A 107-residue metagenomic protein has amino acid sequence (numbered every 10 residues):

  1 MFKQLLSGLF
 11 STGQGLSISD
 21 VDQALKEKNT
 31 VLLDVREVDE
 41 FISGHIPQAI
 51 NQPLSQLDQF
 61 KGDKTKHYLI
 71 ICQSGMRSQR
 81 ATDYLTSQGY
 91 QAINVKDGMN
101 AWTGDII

Functional and structural regions predicted by a protein language model:
M1-T30, V38-H67, M76-I107: Rhodanese-like catalytic fold shared by cysteine-dependent sulfurtransferases and DSP/PTP-type phosphatases
I71: Short, surface-exposed ligand- or partner-binding patches at beta-edge/loop junctions that are enriched in aromatics
